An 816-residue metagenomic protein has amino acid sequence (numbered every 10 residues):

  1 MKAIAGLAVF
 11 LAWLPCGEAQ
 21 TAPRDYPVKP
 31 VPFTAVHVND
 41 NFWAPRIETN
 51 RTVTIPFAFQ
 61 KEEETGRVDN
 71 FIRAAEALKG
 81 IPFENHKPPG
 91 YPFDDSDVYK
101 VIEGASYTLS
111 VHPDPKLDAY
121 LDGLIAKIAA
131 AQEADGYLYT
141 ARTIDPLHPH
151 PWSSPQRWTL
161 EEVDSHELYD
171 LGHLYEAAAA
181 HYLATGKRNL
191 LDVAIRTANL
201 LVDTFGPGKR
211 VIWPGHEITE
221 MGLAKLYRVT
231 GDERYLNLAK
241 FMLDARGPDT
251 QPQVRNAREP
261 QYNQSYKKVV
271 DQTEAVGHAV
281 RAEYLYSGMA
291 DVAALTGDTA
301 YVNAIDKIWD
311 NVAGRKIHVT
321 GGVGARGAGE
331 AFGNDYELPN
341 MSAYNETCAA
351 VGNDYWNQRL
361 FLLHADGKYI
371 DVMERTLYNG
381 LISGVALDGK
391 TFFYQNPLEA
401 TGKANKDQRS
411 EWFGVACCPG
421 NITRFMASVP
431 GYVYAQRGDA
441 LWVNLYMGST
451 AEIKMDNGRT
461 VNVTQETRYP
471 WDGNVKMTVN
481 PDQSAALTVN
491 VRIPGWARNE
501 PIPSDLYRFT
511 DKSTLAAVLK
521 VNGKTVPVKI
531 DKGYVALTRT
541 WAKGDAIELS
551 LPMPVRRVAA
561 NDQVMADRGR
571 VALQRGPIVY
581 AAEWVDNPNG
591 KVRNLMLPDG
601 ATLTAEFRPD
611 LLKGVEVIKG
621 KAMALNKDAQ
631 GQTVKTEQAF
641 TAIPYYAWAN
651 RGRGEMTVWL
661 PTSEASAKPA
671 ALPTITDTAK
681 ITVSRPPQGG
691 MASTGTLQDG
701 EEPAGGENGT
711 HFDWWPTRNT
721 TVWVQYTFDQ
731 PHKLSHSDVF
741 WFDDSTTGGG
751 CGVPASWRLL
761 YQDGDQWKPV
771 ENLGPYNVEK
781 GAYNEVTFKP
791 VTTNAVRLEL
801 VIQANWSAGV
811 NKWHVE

Functional and structural regions predicted by a protein language model:
A5-P15: Bacterial N-terminal signal peptides
T21-P115, A119, P149-A184, E217-R234 (+4 more regions): Aromatic (Trp/Tyr) and acidic
I144-L168, L191, R196-P214: Asp-box/WD-like beta-propeller blade repeats and closely related beta-sheet repeat scaffolds
A239, I305, D371-N379, G384-T478 (+8 more regions): C-terminal beta-rich recognition modules with glycine/proline-rich loops and embedded aromatic residues
E259-Y262, I317-D335: Flexible glycine/proline-rich, aromatic-decorated loop/lid segments
T467, V479-Q483, I493-G495, R539 (+4 more regions): Non-cytosolic beta-sheet module surface loops
V489, A517-L519, W757-L759: Short beta-strand elements bearing conserved aromatic residues within extracellular beta-rich modules
A670-A671, G705-E816: Aromatic, loop-rich ligand-recognition surfaces of beta-strand-rich domains
